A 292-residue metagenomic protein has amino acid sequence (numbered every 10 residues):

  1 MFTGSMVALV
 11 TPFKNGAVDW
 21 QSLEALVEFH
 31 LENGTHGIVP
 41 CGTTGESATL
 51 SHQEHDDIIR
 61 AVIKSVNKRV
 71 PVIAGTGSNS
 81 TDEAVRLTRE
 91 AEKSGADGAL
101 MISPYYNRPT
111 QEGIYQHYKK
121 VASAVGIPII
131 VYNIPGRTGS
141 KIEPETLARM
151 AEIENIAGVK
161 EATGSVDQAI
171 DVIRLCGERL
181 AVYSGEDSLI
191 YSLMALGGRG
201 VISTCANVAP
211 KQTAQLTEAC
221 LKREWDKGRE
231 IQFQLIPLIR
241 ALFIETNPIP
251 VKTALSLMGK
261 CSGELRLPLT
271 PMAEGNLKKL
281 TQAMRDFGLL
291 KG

Functional and structural regions predicted by a protein language model:
M1-V7, T11-K141, L290: Active-site beta->alpha loop and helix N-cap motifs at the rims of alpha/beta catalytic domains
G4-P12, F29, N33-T35, A195-G198 (+2 more regions): C-terminal alpha-helical cap/extension of soluble enzyme domains
L23, H55, I59, A84 (+7 more regions): A general structural signal for well-ordered alpha-helical segments in protein cores
N33, D57, A61-V66, E90 (+9 more regions): Alpha-helical structural signal in soluble globular domains
L50-Q53, R86, Q111-I114, I142-P144 (+4 more regions): Short secondary-structure transition/capping segments
S123-A124, R137-F243: Catalytic alpha/beta core domains of metabolic enzymes, predominantly
N133, N155-I156, R266-L267: Glycine-rich phosphate-binding "P-loop"
